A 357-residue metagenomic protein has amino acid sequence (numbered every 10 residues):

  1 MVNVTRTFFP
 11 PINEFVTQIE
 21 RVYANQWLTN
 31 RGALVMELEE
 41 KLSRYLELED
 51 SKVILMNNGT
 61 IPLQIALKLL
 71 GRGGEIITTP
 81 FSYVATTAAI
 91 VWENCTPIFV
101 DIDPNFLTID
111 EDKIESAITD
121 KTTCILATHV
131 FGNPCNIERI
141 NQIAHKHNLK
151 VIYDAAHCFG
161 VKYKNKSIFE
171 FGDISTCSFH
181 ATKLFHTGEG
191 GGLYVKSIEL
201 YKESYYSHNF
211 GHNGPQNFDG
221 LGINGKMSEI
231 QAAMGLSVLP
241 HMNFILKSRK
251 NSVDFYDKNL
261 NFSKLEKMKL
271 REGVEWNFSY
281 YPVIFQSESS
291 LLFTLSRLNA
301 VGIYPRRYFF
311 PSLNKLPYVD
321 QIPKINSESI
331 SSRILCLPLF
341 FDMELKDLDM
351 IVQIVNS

Functional and structural regions predicted by a protein language model:
M1-G71, A127, H145, S332 (+2 more regions): Conserved PLP-binding active-site segment in aminotransferase class I/II-type PLP enzymes
V35-K41, Y45-I54, D112, C124-T128 (+3 more regions): PLP-dependent aminotransferase class I/II
Q64, F81, C135-N136, G160-V161 (+1 more regions): Short N-terminal helix/helix-N-cap motif within the alpha/beta-hydrolase-1
A66-I118, C124, R297: Conserved PLP-anchoring active-site segment centered on the Schiff-base-forming lysine
A88-I90, I143, I230: Hydrophobic/aromatic ligand-binding patch that stacks against planar heteroaromatic rings of cofactors or nucleotides
E93, K146-H147, V301: Helix C-cap/helix->beta junction micro-motif
N105-T187, Y194, C336: Active-site phosphate-binding strand-loop segment of PLP-dependent enzymes
